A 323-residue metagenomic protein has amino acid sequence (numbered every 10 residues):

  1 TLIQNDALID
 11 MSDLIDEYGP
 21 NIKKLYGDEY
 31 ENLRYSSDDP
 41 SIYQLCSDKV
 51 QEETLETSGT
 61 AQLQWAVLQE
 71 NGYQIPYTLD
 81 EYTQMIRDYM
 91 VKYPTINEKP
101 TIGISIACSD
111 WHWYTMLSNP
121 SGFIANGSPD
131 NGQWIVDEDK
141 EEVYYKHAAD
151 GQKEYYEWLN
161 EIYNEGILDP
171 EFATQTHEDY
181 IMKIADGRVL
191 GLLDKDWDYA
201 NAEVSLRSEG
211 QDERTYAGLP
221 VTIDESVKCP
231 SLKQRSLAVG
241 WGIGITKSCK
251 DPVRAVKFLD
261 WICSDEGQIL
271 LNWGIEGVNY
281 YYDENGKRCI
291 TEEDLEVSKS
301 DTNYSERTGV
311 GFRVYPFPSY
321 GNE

Functional and structural regions predicted by a protein language model:
T1-E323: Extracytoplasmic/secretory soluble proteins
